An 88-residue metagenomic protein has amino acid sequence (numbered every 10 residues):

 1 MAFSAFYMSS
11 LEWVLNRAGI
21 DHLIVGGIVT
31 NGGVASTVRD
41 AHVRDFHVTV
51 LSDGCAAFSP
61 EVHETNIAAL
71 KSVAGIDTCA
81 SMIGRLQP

Functional and structural regions predicted by a protein language model:
M1-P88: Active-site-adjacent betaalpha module
